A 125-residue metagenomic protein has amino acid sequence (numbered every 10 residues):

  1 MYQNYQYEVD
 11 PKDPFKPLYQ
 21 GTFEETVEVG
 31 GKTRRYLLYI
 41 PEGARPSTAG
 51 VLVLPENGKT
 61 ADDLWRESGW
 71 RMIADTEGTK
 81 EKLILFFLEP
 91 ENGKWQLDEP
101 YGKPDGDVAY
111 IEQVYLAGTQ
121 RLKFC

Functional and structural regions predicted by a protein language model:
M1-G50, L83, Y101-K103: A domain-start/cap signature at the N-terminus of enzymes
G30, L64, D105, A109: Conserved phosphate-coordination/catalytic loops
L37-Y39, G69-I73, I111-T119: Short, well-ordered amphipathic alpha-helices
A44-W95: Short substrate-entry loop that stabilizes the transition state in hydrolases
R45, F124-C125: Active-site acidic short loop of glycosyltransferases
P100-K123: Alpha/beta-hydrolase active-site loop
